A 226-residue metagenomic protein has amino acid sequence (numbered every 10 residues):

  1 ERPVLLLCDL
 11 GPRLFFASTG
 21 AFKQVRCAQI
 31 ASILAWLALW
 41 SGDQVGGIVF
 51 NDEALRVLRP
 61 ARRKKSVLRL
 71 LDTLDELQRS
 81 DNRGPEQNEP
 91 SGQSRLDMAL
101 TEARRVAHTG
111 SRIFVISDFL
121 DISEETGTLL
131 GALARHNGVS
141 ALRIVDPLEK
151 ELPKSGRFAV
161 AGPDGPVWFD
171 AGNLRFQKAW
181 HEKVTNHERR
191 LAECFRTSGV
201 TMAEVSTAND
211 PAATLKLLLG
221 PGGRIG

Functional and structural regions predicted by a protein language model:
E1-S32, W36-G226: Exposed, interaction-prone extracellular/peripheral surfaces
